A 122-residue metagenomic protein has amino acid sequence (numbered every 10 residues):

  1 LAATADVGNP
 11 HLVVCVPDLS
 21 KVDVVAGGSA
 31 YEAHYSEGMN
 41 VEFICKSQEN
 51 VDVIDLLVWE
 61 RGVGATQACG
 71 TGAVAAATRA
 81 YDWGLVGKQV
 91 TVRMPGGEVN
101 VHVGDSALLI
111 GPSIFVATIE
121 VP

Functional and structural regions predicted by a protein language model:
L1-A68, A75-P122: Active-site proximal loop and beta-alpha junction motif in alpha/beta enzyme cores
